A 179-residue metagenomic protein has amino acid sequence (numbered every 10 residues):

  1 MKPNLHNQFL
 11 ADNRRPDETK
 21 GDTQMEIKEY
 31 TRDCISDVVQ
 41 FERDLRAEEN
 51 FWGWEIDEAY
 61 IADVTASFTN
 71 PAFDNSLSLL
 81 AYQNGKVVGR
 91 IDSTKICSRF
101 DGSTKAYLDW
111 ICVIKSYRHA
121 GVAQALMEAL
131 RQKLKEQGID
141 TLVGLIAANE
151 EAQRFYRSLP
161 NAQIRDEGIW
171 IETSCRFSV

Functional and structural regions predicted by a protein language model:
M25-Q40, F51: A short beta-loop-alpha structural element at the N-terminal edge of CoA-dependent acyl/N-acetyltransferase catalytic
R46-A66: Conserved GNAT-fold acetyl-CoA-binding loop/helix
F68-L80, Y107: A short helix-loop-beta-strand connector motif used in the catalytic cores of GNAT acetyltransferases and, in some
L80, K86-K95, Y107, C112: Conserved beta-strand in the GNAT
I96-L108, R118: A conserved beta-turn-beta hairpin within the catalytic core of GNAT-like acetyltransferases that forms part
V113, H119-Q132, S158: Conserved acetyl-CoA-binding loop-helix of GNAT-fold acetyltransferases
V143-Q153, E172-S174: Conserved beta-strand-loop-alpha-helix junction that forms the acyl-donor binding cleft
Y156-E167: Conserved acetyl-CoA-binding loop of GNAT-fold acetyltransferases
